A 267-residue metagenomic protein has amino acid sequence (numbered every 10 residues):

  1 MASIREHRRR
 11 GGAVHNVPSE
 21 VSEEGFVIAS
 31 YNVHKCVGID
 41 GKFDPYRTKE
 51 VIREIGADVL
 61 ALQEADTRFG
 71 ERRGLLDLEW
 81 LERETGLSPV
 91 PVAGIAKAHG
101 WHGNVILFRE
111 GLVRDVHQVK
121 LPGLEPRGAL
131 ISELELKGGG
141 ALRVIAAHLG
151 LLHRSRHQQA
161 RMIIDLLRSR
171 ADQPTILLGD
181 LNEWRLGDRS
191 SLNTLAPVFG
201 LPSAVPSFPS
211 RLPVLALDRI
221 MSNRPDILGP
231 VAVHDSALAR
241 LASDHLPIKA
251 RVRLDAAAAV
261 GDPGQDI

Functional and structural regions predicted by a protein language model:
M1-V59, T67, R83-E84, S88-I267: Active-site regions of metal-assisted phosphoester/phosphodiester hydrolases, unifying DNase/endonuclease modules
R68-G70, L78: Membrane-embedded segments
G74: Glycine-rich loop at the start of a catalytic domain that most often binds anionic cofactors/ligands
